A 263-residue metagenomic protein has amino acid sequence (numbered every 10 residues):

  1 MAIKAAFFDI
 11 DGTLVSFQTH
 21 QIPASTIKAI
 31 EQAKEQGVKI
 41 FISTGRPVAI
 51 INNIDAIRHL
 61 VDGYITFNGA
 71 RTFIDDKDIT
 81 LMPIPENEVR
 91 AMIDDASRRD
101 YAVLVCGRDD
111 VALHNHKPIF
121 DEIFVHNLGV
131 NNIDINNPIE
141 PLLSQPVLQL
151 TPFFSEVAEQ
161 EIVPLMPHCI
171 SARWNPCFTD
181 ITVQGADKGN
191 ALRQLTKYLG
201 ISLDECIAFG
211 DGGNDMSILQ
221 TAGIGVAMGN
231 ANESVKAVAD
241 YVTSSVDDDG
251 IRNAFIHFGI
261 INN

Functional and structural regions predicted by a protein language model:
M1-A5, P23, I181-N263: Mg2+-dependent phosphoryl-transfer enzymes with acidic/Ser/Thr/Gly-rich catalytic loops
K4-T19: Asp-based phosphoryl-transfer active-site loop
T19-V38, L81-E88, G129-N131, A186-K197 (+2 more regions): Short, acidic loop-to-helix structural element flanking the phosphoryl-transfer center in phosphate-processing enzymes
Q21, S25-I119: Active-site phosphate-binding/coordination module
A33, T44, N68, L150 (+3 more regions): Residue-level signal for inorganic ion chemistry
G37-F41, L60-D62, V147-L150, D204-E205 (+1 more regions): Short active-site oxyanion
I57-L60, N68, L165-H168, T221-A222 (+1 more regions): Short, structured coil segments at secondary-structure junctions
R99-F209, G213-I218, N230: Conserved acidic, metal-coordinating active-site core of Asp-based, Mg2+-dependent phosphoryl-transfer enzymes
